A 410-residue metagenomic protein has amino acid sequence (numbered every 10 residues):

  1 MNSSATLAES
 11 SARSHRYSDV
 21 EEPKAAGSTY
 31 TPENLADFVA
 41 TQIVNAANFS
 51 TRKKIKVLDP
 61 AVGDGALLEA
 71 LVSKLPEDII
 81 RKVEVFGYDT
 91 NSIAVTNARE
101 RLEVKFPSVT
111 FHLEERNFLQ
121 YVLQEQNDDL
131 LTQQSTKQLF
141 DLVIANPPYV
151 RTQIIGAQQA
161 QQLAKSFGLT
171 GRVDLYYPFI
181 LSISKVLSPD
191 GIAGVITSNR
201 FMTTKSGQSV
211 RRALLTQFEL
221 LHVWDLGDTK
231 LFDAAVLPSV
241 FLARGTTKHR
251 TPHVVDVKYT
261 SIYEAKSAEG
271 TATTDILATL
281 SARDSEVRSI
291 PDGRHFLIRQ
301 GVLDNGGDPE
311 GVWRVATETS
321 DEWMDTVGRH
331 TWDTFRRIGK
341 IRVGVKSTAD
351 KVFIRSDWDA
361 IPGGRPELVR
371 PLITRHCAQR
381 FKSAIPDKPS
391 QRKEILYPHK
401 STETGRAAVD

Functional and structural regions predicted by a protein language model:
M1-A47: S-adenosyl-L-methionine
K24-A25, T29-F38, A61-E69, K82 (+3 more regions): Signature of N6-adenine DNA methyltransferases within the class I
K53-A61: Conserved class I S-adenosyl-L-methionine
K74-E84: Conserved S-adenosyl-L-methionine
A98-V109: Short, conserved SAM-binding/catalytic segment of Class I S-adenosyl-L-methionine-dependent methyltransferases
V312-D410: Polyanion-binding catalytic cores of nucleic-acid enzymes and NTP/SAM-utilizing transferases
